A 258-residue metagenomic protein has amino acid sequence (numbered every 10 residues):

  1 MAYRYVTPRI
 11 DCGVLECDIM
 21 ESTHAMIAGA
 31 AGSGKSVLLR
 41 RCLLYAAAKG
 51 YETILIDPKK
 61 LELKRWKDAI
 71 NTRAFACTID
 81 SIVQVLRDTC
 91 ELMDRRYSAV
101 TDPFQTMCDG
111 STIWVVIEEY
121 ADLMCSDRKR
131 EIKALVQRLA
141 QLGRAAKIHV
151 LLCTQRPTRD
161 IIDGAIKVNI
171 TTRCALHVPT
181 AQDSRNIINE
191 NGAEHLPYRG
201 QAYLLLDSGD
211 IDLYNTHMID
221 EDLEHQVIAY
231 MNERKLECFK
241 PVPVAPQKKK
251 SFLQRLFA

Functional and structural regions predicted by a protein language model:
M1-A99, I113-W114, A121-V178, I188 (+6 more regions): P-loop NTPase catalytic phosphate-binding loop
Q105-I113: Short basic/glycine-enriched coil/helix segment immediately N-terminal to the Walker B
G200-S208: Small-molecule kinase domains that catalyze NTP-dependent phosphoryl transfer to phosphate-bearing small molecules
L213-Y214: C-terminal helicase lobe
H225-Q226: A small/polar (G/S/T-enriched), proline-flanked helix-loop surface module common in exported/cell-envelope proteins
E233-L253: Non-catalytic, charged low-complexity extensions flanking SF2 helicase motor domains
